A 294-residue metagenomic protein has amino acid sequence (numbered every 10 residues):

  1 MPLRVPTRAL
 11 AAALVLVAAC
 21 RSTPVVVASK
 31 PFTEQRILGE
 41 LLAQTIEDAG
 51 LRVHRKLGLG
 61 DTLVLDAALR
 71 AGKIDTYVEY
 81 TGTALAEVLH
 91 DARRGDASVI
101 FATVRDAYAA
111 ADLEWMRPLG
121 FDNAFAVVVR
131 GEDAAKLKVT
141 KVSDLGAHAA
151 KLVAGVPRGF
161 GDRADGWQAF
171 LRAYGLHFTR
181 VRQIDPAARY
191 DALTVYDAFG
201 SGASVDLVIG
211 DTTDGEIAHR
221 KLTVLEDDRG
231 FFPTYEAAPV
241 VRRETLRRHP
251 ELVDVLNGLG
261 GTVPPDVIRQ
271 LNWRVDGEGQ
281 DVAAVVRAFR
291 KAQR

Functional and structural regions predicted by a protein language model:
V17-A19: C-terminal motif of bacterial Sec signal peptides marking the signal peptidase cleavage site
S22-E34, L42, L51-G58, A150-G155: Short, well-ordered beta-strand elements
L42-A49, S143-R180, A288-A292: Ligand-binding cleft/hinge of the Venus flytrap
R55-A67, R158, T179-V195: Short helix-initiation/N-cap motifs at beta->coil->alpha
G58-T62, G72-L85, I100-F101, G202-G215 (+2 more regions): Beta->alpha turn/N-cap motifs
V88-M116, G202-L207, E216-G230: Ligand-binding "clamshell"
V99-A154, R243, G261-P265: A conserved helix-loop-strand patch within extracytoplasmic ligand-binding domains of the periplasmic binding
G161, D165-L176, P250-R294: An extracytoplasmic/periplasmic, membrane-proximal ligand-sensing/linker region
